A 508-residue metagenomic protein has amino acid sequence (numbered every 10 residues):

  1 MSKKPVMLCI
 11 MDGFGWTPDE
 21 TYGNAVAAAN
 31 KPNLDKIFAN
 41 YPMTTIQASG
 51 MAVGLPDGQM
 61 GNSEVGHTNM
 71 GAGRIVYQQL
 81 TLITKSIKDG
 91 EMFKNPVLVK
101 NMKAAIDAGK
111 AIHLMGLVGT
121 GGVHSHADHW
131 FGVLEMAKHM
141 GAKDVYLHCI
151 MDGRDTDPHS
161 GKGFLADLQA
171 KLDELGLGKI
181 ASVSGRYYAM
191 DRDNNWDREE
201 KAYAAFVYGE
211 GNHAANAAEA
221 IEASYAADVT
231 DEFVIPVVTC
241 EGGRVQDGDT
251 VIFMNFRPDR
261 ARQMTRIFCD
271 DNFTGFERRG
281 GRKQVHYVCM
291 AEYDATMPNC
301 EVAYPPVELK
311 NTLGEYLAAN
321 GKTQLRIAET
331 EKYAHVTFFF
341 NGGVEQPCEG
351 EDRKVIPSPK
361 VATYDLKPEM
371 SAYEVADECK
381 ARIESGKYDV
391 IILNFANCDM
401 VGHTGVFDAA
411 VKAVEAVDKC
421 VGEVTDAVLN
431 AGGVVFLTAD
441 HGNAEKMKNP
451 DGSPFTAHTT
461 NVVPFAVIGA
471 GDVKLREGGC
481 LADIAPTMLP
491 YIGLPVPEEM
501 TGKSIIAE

Functional and structural regions predicted by a protein language model:
M1-E508: Feature captures the catalytic ectodomains and active-site-proximal regions of enzymes that hydrolyze or transfer
